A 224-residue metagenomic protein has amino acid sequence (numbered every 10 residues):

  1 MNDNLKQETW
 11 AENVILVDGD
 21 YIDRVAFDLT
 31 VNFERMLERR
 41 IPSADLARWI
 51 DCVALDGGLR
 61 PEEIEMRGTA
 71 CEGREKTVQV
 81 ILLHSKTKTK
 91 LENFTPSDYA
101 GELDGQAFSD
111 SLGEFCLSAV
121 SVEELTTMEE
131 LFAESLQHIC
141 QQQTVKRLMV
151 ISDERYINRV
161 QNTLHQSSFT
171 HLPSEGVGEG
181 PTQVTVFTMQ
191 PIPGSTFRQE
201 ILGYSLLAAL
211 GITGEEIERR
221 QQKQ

Functional and structural regions predicted by a protein language model:
N2-A119: Domain-level signal for Mg2+-assisted phosphodiester chemistry and nucleotide/NA-binding surfaces in nucleic-acid
F108-Q224: Nuclease catalytic cores that cleave nucleic-acid phosphodiester bonds, predominantly acidic two-metal-ion
